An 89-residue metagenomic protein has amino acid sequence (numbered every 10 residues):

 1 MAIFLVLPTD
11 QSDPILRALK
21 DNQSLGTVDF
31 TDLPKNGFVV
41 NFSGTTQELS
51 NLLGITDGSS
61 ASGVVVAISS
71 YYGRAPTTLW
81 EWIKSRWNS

Functional and structural regions predicted by a protein language model:
M1-I3: Extreme N-terminal starter segment of soluble prokaryotic enzymes
L5-L25: Short amphipathic alpha-helix segments
R17-S24, N51-I55, L79-I83: Short, aromatic/basic amphipathic alpha-helical patches
L25-A75: Short, intrinsically disordered low-complexity segments
A75-S89: Charged phosphate-binding loop/patch that engages nucleotide di/tri-phosphates or the phosphate backbone of nucleic
